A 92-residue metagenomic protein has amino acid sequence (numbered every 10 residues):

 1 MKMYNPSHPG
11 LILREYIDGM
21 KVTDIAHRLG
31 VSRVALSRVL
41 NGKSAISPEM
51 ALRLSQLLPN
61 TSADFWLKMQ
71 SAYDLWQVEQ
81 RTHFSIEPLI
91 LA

Functional and structural regions predicted by a protein language model:
M1-K21, D64, K68, P88: A short, Lys/Arg-rich alpha-helix, primarily the initiator
D24-R28, L36: Short alpha-helical "recognition helix" segments of helix-turn-helix
V34-A35, D64: Key DNA-contact positions within bacterial/archaeal DNA-binding proteins
K43-L57: Short, basic-rich loop-to-helix N-cap that marks the start of a DNA-contacting helix
P59-V78: Short C-terminal boundary/hinge segments that cap the last helix of small helical domains
L75-A92: Helix-turn-helix/homeodomain-like alpha-helical modules used for DNA recognition and transcription-factor dimerization
